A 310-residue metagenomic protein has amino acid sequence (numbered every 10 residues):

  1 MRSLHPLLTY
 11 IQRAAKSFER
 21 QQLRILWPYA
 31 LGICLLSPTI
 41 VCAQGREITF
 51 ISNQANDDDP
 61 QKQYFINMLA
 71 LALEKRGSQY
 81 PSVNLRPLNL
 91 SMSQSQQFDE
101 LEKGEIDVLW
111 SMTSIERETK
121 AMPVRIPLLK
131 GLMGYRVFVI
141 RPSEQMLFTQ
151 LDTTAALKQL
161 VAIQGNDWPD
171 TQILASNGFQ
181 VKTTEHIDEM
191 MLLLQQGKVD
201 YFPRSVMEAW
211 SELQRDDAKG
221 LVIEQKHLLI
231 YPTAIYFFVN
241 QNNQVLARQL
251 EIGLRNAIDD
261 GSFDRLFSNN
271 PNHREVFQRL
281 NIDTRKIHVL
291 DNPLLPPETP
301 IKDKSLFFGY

Functional and structural regions predicted by a protein language model:
M1-Q22: N-terminal secretory signal peptides that target proteins for export/translocation
Q44-K120, L250: Extracytoplasmic small-molecule ligand-binding "clamshell" domains of the periplasmic binding protein/Venus flytrap
I51-A55, G131-V137, R141-E144, Q214-E251 (+3 more regions): Periplasmic-binding protein-like
D58-E74, F138-G178, M190: Bilobed "Venus flytrap"/periplasmic-binding protein-like clamshell domains and structurally analogous long
P87-I106, S176, D188-M207: Short helices/loops that flank or line small-molecule/ion binding pockets
N89-L157: Acidic, polar ligand-binding/catalytic clefts
E100-E102, L109-A121, Y201-L221, L228: A ligand-binding cleft/hinge motif common to bilobed small-molecule-binding domains
N256-N270: Periplasmic-binding protein-like
